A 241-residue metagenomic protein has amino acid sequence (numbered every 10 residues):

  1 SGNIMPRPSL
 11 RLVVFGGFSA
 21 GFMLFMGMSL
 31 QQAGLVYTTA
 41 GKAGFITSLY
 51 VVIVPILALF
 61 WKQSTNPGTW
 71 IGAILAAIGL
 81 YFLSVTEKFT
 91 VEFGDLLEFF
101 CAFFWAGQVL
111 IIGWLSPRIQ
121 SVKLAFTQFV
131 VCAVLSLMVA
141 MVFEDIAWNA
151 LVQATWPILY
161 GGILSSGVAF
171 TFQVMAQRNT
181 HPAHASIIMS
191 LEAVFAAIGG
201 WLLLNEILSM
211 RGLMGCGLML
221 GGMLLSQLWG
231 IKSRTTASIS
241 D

Functional and structural regions predicted by a protein language model:
S1, A154-W156, S190-D241: C-terminal-most transmembrane helix of multi-pass membrane proteins
P6, Y50-I71, V194-L213: C-terminal transmembrane-helix exit sites in multi-pass transporters
L12-S19, T65-A77, D95-E98, I119-F129: Cytoplasmic-side transmembrane-helix entry/capping segments in multi-pass membrane proteins
F15-Y37, L57, F82, F99-I111 (+4 more regions): Hydrophobic alpha-helical transmembrane segments of multi-pass membrane transport proteins, especially secondary
G34, T39, F60-T65, L115 (+5 more regions): Hydrophobic/aromatic residues within transmembrane alpha-helices of multi-pass small-molecule transporters
I46-L49, G68-I71, F93, F100 (+3 more regions): Hydrophobic core positions of alpha-helical segments in small-molecule transporters and transporter systems
V54-P55, E87-E144, I158, F172 (+1 more regions): Transmembrane alpha-helical segments that form core, pore/gating elements of small-molecule transporters/exporters
T65-V85, W105, V134-S136, G199 (+1 more regions): Hydrophobic transmembrane alpha-helices of multi-pass small-molecule transport proteins
